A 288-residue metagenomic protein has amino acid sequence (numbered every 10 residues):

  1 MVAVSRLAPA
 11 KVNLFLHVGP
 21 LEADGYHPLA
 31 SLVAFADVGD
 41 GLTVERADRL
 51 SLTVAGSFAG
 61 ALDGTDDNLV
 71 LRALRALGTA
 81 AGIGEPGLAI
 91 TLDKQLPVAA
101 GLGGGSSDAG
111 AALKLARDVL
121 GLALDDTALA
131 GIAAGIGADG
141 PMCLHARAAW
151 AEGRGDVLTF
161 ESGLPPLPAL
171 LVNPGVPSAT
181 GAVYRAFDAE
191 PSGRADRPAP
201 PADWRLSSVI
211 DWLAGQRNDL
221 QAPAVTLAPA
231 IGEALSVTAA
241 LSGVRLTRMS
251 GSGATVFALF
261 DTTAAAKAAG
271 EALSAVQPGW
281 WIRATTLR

Functional and structural regions predicted by a protein language model:
M1-A100, D118, L122, T127 (+3 more regions): ATP-binding N-lobe of GHMP and related small-molecule kinases
S5, G41-T43, A148-W150, A169-L171 (+1 more regions): Conserved hydrophobic/aromatic beta-strand scaffold that supports enzyme active sites
A34-F35, G82, A134-G135, P141-L144 (+3 more regions): Solvent-exposed alpha-helices and their adjacent loops that cap or buttress functional pockets in soluble metabolic
R49-A61, A112, A134, S208-N218: Short, basic/glycine-rich phosphate-binding loops at helix/coil junctions that contact nucleotide phosphates
P86, A109, L113-W150, V157: Contiguous, small/hydrophobic- and glycine-enriched helical/loop subdomains that border and often "cap" functional
T91-L120, G137-A138, G243-F260: Glycine/serine-rich anion-binding loops at beta->alpha junctions that coordinate negatively charged ligand groups
H145, W150-L246, D261-A264, E271-G279 (+1 more regions): Conserved, helical-rich catalytic subdomain that frames metal- and/or nucleotide-binding sites in enzyme alpha/beta
